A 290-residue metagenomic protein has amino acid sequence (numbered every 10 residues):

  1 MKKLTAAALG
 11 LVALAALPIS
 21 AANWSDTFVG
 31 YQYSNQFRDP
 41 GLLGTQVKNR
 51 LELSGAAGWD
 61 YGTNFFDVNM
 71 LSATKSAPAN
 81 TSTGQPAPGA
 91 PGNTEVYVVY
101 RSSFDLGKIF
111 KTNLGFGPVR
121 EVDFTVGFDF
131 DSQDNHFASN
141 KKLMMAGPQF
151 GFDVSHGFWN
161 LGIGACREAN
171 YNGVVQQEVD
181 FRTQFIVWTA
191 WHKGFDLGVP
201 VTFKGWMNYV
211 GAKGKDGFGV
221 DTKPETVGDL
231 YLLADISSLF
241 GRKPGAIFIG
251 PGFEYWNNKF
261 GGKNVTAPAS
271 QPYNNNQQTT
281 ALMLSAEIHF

Functional and structural regions predicted by a protein language model:
M1-S25: Cleavable N-terminal export/targeting peptides
S20-S25, A56, Y61-F66, L106-D123 (+3 more regions): Short loop/turn motifs that connect adjacent beta-strands in outer-membrane beta-barrel proteins
A21-L71: Short glycine/proline- and aromatic-enriched beta-strand/turn motifs that initiate or cap beta-hairpins
Y33-F37, W59, M70-T74, V126-D134 (+4 more regions): Transmembrane beta-strands of outer-membrane beta-barrel pores
L53-A57, Y100-K108, A146-V154, I163-A165 (+3 more regions): Residues on the lipid-exposed face of transmembrane beta-strands in outer-membrane beta-barrel proteins
D67-A138, D221-E225, T266, Y273: Surface-exposed loop and membrane-interface regions of Gram-negative outer-membrane beta-barrel proteins
C166-F248, N257, I288-F290: Outer-membrane beta-barrel transmembrane domain signature
N276-F290: Outer-membrane beta-barrel "beta-signal"
